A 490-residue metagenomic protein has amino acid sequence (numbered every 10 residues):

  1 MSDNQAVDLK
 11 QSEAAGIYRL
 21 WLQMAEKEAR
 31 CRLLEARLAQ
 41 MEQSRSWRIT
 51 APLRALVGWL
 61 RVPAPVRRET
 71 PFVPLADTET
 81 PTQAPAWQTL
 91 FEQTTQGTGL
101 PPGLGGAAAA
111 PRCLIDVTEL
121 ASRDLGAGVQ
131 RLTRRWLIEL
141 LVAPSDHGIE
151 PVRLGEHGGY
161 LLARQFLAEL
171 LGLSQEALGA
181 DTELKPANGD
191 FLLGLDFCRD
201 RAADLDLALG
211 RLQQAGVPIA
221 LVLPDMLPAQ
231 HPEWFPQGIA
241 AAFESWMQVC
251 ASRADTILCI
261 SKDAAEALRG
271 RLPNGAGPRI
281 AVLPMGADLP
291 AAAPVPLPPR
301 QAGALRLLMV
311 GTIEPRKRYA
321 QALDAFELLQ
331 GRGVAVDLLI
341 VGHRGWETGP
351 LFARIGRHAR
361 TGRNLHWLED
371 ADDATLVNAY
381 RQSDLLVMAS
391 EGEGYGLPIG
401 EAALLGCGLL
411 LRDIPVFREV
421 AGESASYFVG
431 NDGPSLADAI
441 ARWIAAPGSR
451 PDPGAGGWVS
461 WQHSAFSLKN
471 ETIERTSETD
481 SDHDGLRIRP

Functional and structural regions predicted by a protein language model:
S2-A39, Q43-S46, T50, R54-P490: Carbohydrate transferase catalytic cores enriched for Leloir-type hexosyltransferases
